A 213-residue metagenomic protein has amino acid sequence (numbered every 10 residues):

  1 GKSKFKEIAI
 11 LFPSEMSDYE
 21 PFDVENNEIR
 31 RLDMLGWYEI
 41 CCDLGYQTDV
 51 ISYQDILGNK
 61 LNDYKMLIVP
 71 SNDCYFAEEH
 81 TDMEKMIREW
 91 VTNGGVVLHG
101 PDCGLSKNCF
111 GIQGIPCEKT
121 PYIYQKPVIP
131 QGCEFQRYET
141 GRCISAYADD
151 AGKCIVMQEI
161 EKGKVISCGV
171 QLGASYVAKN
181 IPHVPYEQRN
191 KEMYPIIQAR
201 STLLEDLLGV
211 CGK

Functional and structural regions predicted by a protein language model:
G1-D63, N190-Q198, E205: Aromatic-Pro/Gly-enriched surface loop or interdomain linker that acts as a lid/target-recognition segment
A9-I10, I68, S167: Structured core elements
L61-C74: Short, well-ordered secondary-structure micro-motifs within conserved domains or adaptor modules
S71-K213: A conserved amphipathic helix/loop scaffold that creates a polar/acidic microenvironment used either to coordinate
